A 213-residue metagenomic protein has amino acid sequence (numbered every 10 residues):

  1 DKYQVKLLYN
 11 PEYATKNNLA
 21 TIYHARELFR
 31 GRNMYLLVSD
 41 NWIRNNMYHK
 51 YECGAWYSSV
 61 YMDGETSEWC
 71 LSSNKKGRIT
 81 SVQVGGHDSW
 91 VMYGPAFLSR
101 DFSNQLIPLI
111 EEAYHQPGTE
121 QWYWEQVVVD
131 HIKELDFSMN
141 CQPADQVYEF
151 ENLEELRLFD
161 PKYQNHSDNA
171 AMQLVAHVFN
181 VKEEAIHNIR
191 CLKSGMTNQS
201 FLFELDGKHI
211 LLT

Functional and structural regions predicted by a protein language model:
K2-W69: Conserved beta-loop-beta/alpha segment of the NTase-like Rossmann-fold superfamily that binds/positions NTPs
Q4-K6, R78, D136-S138: Conserved beta-strand segments of alpha/beta enzyme cores
I43-G118: Conserved core of the sugar-phosphate nucleotidyltransferase
V91-Q173: Conserved alpha/beta core of the MobA/IspD/sugar-nucleotide pyrophosphorylase nucleotidyltransferase superfamily
L174-A185: A short, low-complexity linker immediately N-terminal to eukaryotic Hanks-type protein kinase catalytic domains
R190-S194: Protein kinase glycine-rich loop
Q199: Conserved N-lobe ATP-binding subsite of Hanks-type protein kinase domains, especially the beta3 VAIK lysine
L202-T213: ATP-binding glycine-rich loop module of kinase domains
